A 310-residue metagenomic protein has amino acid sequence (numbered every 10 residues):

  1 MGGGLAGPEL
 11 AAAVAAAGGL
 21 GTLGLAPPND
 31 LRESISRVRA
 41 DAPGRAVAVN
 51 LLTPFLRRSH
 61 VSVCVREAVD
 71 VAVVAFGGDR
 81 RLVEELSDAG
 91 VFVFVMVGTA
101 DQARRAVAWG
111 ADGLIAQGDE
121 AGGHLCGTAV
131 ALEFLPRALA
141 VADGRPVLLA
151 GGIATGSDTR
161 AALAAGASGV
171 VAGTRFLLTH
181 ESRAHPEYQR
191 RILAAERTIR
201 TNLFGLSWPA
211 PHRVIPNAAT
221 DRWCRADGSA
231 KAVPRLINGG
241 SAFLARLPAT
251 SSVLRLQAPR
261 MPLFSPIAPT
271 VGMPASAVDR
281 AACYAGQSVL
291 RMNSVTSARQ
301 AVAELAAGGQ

Functional and structural regions predicted by a protein language model:
M1-P146: Active-site entrance/lid segments in N-terminal catalytic domains of soluble metabolic enzymes
G3, A150-T155: Gly/Ser-rich catalytic serine loop of serine hydrolases
A121-H124, A129-P146, A154-Q310: Conserved active-site-proximal phosphate/metal-binding subdomains
